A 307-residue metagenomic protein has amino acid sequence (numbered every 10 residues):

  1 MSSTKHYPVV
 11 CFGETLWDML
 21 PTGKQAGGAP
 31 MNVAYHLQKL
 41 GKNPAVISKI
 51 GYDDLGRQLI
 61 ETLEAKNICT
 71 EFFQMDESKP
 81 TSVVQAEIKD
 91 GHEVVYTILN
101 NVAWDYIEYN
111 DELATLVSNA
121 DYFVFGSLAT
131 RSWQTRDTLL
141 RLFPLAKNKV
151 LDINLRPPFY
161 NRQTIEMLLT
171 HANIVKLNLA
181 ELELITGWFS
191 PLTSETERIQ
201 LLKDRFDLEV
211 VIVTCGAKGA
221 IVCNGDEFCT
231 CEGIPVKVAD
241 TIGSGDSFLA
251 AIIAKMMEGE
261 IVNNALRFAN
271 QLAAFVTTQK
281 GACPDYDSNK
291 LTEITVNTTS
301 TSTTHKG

Functional and structural regions predicted by a protein language model:
M1-C69, V238, H305-G307: Glycine-rich phosphate/adenosyl-contacting loop at the front of the ribokinase-like
M1-Y7, T193-G307: Conserved phosphate-binding/catalytic region of the ribokinase-like
M19, T97, L184-G187, V276 (+1 more regions): Residues that scaffold the ATP/ADP-binding catalytic core of kinase and kinase-like folds
N43-P44, T70, K149, V211 (+1 more regions): Hydrophobic anchor at the start of a short beta-strand that flanks the dinucleotide cofactor-binding loop
N43-S127, L145, E293-G307: Conserved N-terminal subdomain of the carbohydrate kinase-like
Y122, G126-E197, G219: Conserved beta-alpha-beta core of the PfkB/ribokinase-like small-molecule kinase fold
